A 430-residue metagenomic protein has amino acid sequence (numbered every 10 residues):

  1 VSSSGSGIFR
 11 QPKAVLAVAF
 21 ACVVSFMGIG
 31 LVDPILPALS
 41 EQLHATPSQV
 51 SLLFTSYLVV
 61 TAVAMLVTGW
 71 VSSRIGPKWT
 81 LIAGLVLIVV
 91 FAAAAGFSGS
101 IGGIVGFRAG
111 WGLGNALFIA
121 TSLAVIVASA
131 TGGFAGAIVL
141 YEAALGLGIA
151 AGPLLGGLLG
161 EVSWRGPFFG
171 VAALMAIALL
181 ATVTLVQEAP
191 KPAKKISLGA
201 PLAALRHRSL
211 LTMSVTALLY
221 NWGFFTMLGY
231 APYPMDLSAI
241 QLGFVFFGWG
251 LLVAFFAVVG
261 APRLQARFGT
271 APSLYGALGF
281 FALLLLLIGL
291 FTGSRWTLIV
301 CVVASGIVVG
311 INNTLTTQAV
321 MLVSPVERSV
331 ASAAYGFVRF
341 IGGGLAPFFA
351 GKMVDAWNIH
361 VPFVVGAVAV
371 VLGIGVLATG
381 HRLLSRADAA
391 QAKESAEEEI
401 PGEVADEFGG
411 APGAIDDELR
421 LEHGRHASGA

Functional and structural regions predicted by a protein language model:
S2-F9, Q187-S214: Juxtamembrane intracellular "pre-TM" segments in multi-pass secondary transporters
H44, G76, F97-G103, T131 (+1 more regions): Helix-breaking motifs and short loop linkers at transmembrane-helix boundaries and internal kinks in secondary membrane
A62-G99: Conserved MFS/SLC helix-loop-helix module at the cytosolic interface between two early adjacent transmembrane helices
M65-G76, F256-T270, V354: Helix-to-loop junctions at the C-terminal end of transmembrane segments in multipass secondary transporters
F107-L147: Cytoplasmic helix-loop-helix junction between adjacent transmembrane helices in 12-TM secondary transporters
V139-V183: Helix-loop-helix hairpin linking two adjacent transmembrane segments in secondary transporters
A172-K191, V376-H381: C-terminal membrane-cytosol helix-exit motif in multi-pass small-molecule transporters
A271-T316: C-terminal transmembrane helical hairpin of 12-TM major facilitator-type secondary transporters
